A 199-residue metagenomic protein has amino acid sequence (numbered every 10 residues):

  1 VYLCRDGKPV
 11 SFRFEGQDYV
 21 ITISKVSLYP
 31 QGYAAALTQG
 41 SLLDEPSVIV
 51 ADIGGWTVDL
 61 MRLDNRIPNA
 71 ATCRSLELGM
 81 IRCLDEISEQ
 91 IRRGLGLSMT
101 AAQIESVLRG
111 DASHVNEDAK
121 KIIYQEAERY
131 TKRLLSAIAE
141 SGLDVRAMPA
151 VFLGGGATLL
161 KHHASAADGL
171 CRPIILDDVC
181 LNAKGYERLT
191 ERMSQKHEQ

Functional and structural regions predicted by a protein language model:
V1-V48, N69-I81, A102-Q199: Nucleotide/phosphate-binding catalytic cleft detector across ATP-hydrolyzing and phosphate-transferring enzymes
Q39-N69, I87: Gly/Thr-rich phosphate-binding beta-strand-loop-beta motif of the actin/hexokinase/Hsp70
D64-L95: Metal-dependent phosphodiester-processing active-site neighborhood
L97-A101: Short, structured loop/turn "capping" segments at alpha-beta junctions
